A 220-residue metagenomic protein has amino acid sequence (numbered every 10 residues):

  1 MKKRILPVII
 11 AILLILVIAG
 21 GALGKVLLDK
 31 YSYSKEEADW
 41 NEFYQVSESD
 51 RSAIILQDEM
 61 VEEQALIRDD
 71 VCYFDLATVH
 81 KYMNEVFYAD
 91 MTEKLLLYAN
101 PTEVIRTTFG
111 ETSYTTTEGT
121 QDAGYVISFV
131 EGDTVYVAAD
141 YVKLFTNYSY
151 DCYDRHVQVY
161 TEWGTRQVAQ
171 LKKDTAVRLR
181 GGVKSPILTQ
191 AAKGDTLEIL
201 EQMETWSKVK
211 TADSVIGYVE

Functional and structural regions predicted by a protein language model:
K2-M203: Primary recognition of N-terminal secretory signal peptides and signal-anchoring hydrophobic helices
Y98, G194, S207-T211, V219: SH3/SH3-like beta-barrel fold
A169-K172, D213-E220: A short macromolecule-binding patch
